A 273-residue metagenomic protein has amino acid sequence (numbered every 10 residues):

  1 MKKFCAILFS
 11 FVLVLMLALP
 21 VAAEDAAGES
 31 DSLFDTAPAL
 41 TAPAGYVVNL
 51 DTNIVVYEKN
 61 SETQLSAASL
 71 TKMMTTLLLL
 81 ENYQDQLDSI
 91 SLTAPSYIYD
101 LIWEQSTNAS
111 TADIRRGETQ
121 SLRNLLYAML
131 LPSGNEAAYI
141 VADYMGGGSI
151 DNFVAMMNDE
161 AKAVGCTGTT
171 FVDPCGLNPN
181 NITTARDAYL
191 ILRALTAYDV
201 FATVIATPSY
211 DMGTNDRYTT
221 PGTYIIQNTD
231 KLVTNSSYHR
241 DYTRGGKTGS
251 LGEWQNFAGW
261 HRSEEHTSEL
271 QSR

Functional and structural regions predicted by a protein language model:
K2-A23: Sec-dependent N-terminal signal peptides of Gram-positive bacterial secreted proteins and lipoproteins
K2-K3, K59, K72, K247: A general lysine-centric signal
L8, K72, P208: Residues that line or immediately flank small-molecule/substrate-binding pockets and catalytic motifs
L15-L17, L70, L270: Generic leucine side-chain signal with a strong bias for well-ordered alpha-helical environments
E24-R186, L195-T196: Active-site-adjacent loops and short helices of periplasmic peptidoglycan-processing enzymes
S30-L33, A37-A44, D143-E264, S268 (+1 more regions): Penicillin-recognizing serine hydrolase domain
